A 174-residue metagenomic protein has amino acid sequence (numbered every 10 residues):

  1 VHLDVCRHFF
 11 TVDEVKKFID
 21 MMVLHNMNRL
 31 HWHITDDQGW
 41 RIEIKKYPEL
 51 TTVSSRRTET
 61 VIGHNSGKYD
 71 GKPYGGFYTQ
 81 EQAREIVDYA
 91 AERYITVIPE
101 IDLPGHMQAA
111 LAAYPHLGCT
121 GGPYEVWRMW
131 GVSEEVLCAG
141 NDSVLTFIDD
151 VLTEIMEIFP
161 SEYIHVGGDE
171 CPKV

Functional and structural regions predicted by a protein language model:
V1, C6, T35-G39, D102-H106 (+1 more regions): Active-site beta-loop-alpha junctions enriched in small/polar residues
V1, M22, V97, I148 (+1 more regions): Conserved, mostly hydrophobic/aromatic
V1-E14, E134-S143: Active-site mouth loops of central-metabolism enzymes
D4-D37: A conserved hydrophobic secondary-structure block that centers on an alpha-helix together with its immediately flanking
F18, I86, V97: Aromatic/hydrophobic pocket-lining residues that form π-stacking "cages" and hydrophobic walls in ligand
N26-N28, A91-I95, P160-I164: Short, well-ordered coil/turn segments that N-cap beta-strands
Q38-E92, M107-T146, V174: Aromatic- and acidic-residue-enriched carbohydrate-binding clefts of CAZyme catalytic domains
L103, G122, S133, F147-V174: Active-site groove signature of glycoside hydrolases
